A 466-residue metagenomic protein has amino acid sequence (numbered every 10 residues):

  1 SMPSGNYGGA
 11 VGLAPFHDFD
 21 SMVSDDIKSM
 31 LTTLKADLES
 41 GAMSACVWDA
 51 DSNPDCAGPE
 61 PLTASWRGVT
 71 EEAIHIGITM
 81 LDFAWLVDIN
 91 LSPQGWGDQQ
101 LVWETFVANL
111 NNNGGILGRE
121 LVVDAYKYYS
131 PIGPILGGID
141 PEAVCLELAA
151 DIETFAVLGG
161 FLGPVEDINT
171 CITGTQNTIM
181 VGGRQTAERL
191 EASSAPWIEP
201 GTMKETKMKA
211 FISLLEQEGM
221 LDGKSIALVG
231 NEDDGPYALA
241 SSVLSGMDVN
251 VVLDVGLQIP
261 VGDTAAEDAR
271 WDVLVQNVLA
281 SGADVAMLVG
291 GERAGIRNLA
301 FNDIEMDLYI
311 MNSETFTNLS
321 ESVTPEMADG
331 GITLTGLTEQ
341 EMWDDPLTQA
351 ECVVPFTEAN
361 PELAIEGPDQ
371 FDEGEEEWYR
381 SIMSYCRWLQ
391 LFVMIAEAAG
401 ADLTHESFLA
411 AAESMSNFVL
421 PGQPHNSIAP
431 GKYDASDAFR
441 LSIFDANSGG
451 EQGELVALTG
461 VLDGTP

Functional and structural regions predicted by a protein language model:
S1-S24, G201, L299-C386, V461-G464: Extracellular/periplasmic periplasmic-binding protein-like sensory domains
D25-S29, S44, A396-A410: Short, charged, surface-exposed loops that flank catalytic or proteolytic processing sites
S29-T63, R67, I74, D329 (+1 more regions): Solvent-exposed, acidic/polar segments of extracytosolic/periplasmic ligand-binding ectodomains
D55-I76, W85, N90, G115-E120 (+2 more regions): Immediate post-signal peptide segment of exported/extracytoplasmic ligand-binding proteins
P61, Q94-G97, N112-S193, P200 (+2 more regions): Beta-alpha junction/loop-to-helix N-cap segments that form part of ligand/metal-binding clefts
W66-T70, G77-E104, G133-L136, N231-Y237 (+1 more regions): Extracytoplasmic "Venus flytrap"
S92-I116, S242-G246: Short, polar/charged alpha-helical segment
E153-G262, F301-T333, E339-E341: Extracytoplasmic ligand/sensor domains, especially the bilobed periplasmic-binding protein
